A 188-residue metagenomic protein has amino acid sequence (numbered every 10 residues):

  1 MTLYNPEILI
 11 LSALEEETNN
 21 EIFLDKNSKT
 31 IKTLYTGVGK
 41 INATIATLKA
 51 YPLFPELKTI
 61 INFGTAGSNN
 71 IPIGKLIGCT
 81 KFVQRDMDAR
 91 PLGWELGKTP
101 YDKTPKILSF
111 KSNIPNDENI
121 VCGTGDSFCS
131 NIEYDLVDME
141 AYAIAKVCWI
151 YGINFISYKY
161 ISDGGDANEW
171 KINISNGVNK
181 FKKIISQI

Functional and structural regions predicted by a protein language model:
M1-T2, S130: A short acidic-Thr-Gly-centered motif at the start of a beta-strand
T2-L9, I31: Extreme N-terminal starter segment of soluble prokaryotic enzymes
S12-E17: Short polar catalytic/cofactor-binding loops
N19-I188: Glycine-rich phosphate- or other oxyanion-binding loops that anchor nucleotides, phosphorylated ligands
